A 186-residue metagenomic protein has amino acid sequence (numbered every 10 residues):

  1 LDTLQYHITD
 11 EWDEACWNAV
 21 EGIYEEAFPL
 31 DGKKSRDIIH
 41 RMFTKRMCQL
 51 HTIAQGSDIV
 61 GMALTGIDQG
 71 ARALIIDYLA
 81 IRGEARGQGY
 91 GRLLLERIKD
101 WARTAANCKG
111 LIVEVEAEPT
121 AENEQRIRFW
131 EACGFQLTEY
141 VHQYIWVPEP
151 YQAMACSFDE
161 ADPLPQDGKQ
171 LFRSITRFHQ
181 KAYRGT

Functional and structural regions predicted by a protein language model:
L1-I38, Q170-L171, I175-F178, G185: Short amphipathic alpha-helix that is part of the acyltransferase structural core
E25-G56, L64: Active-site rim helix/loop that mediates acceptor-substrate recognition in acyltransferases
T52, D58-I67, A73-A80: Conserved beta-strand in the GNAT
I67-D77, R86, A105-K109: A conserved beta-turn-beta hairpin within the catalytic core of GNAT-like acetyltransferases that forms part
I81, G87-A102: Conserved acetyl-CoA-binding loop-helix of GNAT-fold acetyltransferases
A102-P119: Conserved GNAT acetyl-CoA-binding A-motif
E114, I127, E131-P150: Conserved catalytic-core motifs of GNAT/GCN5-like acyltransferases
Q143-T186: C-terminal "cap" of GNAT-fold acetyltransferases
